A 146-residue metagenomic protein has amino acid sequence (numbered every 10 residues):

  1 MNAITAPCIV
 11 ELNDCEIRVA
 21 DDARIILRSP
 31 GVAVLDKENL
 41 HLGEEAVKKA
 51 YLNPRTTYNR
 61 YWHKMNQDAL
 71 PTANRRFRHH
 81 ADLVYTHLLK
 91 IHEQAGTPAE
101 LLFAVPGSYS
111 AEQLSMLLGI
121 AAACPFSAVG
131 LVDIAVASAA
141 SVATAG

Functional and structural regions predicted by a protein language model:
M1-A6, F126-G146: Conserved phosphate-binding catalytic cores of ATP/NTP-utilizing and phosphoryl-transfer enzymes
A3-T5, D14, R28: Short beta-strand-initiation
A6-P7, E100: Residues that mark the start of a beta-strand
I9-E11: Conserved catalytic-loop position in the HRD/HxD motif
E16-Q113, L117: Conserved phosphate-binding loops in N-terminal lobes of ATP-dependent enzymes of the actin/Hsp70/sugar-kinase
G119-S127: Short helix-loop-beta junction
